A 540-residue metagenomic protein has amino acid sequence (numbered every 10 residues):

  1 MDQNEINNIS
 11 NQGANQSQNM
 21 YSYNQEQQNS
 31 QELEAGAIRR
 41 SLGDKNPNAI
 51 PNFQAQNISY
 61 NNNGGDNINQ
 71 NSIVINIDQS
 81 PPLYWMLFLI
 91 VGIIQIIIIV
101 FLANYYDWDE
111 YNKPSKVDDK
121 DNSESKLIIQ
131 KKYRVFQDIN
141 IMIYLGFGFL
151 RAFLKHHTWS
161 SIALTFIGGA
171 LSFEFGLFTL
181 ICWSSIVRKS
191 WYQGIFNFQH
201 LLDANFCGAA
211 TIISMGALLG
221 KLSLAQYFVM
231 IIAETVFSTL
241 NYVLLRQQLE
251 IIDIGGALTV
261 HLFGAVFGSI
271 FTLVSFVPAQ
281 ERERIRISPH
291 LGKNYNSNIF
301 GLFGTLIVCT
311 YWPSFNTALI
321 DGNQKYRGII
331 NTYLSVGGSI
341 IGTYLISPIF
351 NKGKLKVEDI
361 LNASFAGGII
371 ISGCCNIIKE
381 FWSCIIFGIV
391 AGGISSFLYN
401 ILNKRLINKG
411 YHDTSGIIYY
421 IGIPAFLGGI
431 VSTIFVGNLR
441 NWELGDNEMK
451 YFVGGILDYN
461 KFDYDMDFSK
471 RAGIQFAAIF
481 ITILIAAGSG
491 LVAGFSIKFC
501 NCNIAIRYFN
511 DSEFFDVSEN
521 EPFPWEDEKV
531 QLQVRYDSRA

Functional and structural regions predicted by a protein language model:
M1-Q12: N-terminal acidic, proline/glycine-rich, low-complexity intrinsically disordered segments
E5, S17, Y21-Y23, S41-L42: Low-complexity, Pro/Ser/Thr-rich intrinsically disordered segments of extracellular/cell-surface proteins
L33, L42, I50-A540: Hydrophobic alpha-helical transmembrane bundles of multi-pass membrane proteins
I38-N46: Intrinsically disordered, low-complexity regulatory segments of nuclear proteins
